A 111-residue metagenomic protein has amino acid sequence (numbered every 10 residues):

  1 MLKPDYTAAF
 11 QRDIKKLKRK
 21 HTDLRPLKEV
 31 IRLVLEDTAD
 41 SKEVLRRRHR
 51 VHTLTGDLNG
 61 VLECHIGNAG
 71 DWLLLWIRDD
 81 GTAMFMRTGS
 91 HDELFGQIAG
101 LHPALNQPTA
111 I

Functional and structural regions predicted by a protein language model:
M1-D71, R78-M84, T88-I111: Basic, Lys/Arg-enriched alpha-helical interface segments
